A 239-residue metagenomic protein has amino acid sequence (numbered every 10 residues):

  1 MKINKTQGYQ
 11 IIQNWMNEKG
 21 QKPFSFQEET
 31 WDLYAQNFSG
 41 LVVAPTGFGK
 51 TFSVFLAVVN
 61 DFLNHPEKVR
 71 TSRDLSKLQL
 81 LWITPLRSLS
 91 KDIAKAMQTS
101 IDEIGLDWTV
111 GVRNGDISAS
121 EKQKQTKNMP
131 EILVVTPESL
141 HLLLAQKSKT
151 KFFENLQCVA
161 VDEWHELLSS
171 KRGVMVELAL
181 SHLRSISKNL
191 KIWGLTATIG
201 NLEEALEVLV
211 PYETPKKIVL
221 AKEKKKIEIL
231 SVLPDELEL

Functional and structural regions predicted by a protein language model:
M1-V43: Conserved pre-motif I regulatory segment
D32-Q36, G40, F52-D74, S181-R184: Walker A/P-loop NTP-binding motif
Q36-V42, K77-L80, P130-E131, K191: Pre-Walker A (Motif I) flank of P-loop NTPase domains
A44-F48: The conserved Walker
R70-V135, S139, E207: Conserved nucleic-acid-binding Ia/Ib motif block in the N-terminal RecA-like helicase ATPase lobe
S88, L142, E166-L167, N201: Residues immediately C-terminal
L133, P137-H141, K147-S187, K191-I192: SF2 helicase catalytic motif II
S181, N189-L239: Conserved interdomain linker/interface between the two RecA-like ATPase lobes of SF2 helicase motors
